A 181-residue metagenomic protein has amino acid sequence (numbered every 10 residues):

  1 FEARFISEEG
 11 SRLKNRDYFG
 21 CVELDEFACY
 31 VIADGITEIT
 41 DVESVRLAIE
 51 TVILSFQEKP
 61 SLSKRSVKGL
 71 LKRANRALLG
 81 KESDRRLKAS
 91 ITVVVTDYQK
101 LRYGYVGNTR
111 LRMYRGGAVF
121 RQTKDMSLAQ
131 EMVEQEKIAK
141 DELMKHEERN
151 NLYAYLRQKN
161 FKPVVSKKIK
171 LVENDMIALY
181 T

Functional and structural regions predicted by a protein language model:
F1-T181: PP2C/PPM-type serine/threonine phosphatase catalytic domain
